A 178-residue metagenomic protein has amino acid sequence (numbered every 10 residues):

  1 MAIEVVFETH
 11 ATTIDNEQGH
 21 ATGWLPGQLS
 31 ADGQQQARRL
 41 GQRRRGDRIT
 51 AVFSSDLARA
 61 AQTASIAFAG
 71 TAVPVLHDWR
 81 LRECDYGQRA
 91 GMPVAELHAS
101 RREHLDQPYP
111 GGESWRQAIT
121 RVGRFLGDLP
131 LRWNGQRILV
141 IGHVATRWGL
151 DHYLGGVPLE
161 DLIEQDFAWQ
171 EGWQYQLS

Functional and structural regions predicted by a protein language model:
A2-T71, S100, E113-R116: Active-site-proximal alpha-helix that buttresses catalytic centers in soluble enzyme cores
V5, Q136-V144: Generic beta-sheet signal
T13, T146-R147: Short active-site segment of divalent metal-dependent hydrolases/proteases that encodes the spacing between
E17-H20, G87-G91, H152-Y153: Short aromatic-enriched loop/helix-cap "lid" or pocket-rim segments at secondary-structure transitions that line
G27, A67-R124, I163-E164: Phosphate-handling substructures
R45-R48, L129-R137: Glycine-rich phosphate-binding loop signature in dinucleotide/nucleotide-binding domains
S54-S55, T120, I141-G142: Short beta-strand scaffold positions
G155-S178: Domain-level recognition of soluble alpha/beta enzyme cores, biased toward histidine phosphatases/phosphomutases
